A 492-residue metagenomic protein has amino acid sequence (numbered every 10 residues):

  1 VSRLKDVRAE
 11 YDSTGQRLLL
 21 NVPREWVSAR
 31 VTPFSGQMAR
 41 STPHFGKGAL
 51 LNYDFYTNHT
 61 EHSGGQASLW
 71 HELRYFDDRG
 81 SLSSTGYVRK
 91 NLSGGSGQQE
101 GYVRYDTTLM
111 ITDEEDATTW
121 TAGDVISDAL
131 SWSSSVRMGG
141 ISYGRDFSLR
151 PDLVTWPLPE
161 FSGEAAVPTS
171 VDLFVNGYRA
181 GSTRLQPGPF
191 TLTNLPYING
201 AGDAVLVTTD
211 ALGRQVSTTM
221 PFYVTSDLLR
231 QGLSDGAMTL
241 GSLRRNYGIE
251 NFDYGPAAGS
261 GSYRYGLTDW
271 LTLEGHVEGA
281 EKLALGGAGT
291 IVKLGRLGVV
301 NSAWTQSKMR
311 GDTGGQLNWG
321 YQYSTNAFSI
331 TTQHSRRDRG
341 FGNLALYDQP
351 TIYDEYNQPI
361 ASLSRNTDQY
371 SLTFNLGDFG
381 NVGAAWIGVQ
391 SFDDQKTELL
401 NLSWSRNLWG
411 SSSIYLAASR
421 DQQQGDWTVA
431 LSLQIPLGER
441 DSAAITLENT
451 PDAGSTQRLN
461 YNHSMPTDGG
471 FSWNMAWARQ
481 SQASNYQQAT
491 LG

Functional and structural regions predicted by a protein language model:
V1-A49, D54-N58, H62-G232, I291-G295 (+4 more regions): Outer-membrane beta-barrel channel domains
E10-T14, A280, D421, T450 (+1 more regions): Acidic/polar residues at beta-strand termini and the immediately following turn/coil
W26-R30, L437-A443: Short, charged low-complexity linker/loop segments at the C-terminal edge of domains
S41-T42, A67-D78, Q98-E114, G255-D269 (+10 more regions): Feature captures outer-membrane beta-barrel proteins of Gram-negative bacteria and organelles
L51-T60, M238-T239, A444-T450: Short strand-turn segments of transmembrane beta-barrel domains in outer membranes, especially the first one or two
S170-V171, G248-E250, L273, V299-N301: Extended, compositionally simple hydrophobic/Ser/Thr-rich segments that build repetitive fibrous architectures
Q231-Y263, T456: Compositionally biased low-complexity segments at domain edges in trafficked proteins and select soluble regulators
N343-S405: Outer membrane beta-barrel transmembrane domains
